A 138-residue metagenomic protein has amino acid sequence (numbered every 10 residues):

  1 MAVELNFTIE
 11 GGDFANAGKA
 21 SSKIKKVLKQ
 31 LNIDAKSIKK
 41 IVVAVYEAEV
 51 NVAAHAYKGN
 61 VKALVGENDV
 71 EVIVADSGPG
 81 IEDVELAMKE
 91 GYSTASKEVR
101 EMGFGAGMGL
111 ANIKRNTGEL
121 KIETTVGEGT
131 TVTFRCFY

Functional and structural regions predicted by a protein language model:
M1-F7, E49-Y138: Conserved beta-strand-loop-beta-strand hairpin that lines the nucleotide-binding pocket of ATP/GTP-utilizing enzymes
M1-V43: Bergerat-fold GHKL ATPase/HATPase_c domain
V42-Y46, V50: Short acidic amphipathic alpha-helix that forms the conserved interface helix of the HATPase_c
